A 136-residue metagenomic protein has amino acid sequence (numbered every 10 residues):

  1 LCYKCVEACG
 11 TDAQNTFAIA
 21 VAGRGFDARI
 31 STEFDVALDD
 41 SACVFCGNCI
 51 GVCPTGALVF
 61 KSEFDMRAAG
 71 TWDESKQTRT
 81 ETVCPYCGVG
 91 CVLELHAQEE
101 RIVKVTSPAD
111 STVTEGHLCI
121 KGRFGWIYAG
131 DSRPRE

Functional and structural regions predicted by a protein language model:
L1-E136: N-terminal export/assembly segments and adjacent metallocofactor-ligating motifs of anaerobic energy-metabolism
